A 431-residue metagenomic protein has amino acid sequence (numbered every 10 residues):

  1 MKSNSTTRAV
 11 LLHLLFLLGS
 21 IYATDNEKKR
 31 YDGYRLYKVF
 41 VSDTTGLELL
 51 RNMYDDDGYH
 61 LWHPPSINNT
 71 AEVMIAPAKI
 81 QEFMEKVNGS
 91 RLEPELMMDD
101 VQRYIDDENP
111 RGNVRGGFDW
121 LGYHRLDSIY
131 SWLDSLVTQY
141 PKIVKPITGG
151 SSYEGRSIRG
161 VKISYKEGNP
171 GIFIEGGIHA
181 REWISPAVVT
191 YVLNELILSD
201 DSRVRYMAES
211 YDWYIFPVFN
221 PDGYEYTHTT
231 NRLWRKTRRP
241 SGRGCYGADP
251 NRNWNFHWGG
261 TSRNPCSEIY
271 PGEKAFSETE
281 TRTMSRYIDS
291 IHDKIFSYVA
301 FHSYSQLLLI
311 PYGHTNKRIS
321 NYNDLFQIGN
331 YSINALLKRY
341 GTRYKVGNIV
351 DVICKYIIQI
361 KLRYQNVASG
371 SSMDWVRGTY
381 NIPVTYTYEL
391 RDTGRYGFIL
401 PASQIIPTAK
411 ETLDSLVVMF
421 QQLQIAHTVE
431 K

Functional and structural regions predicted by a protein language model:
K2-K431: M14 metallocarboxypeptidase catalytic domain recognition
